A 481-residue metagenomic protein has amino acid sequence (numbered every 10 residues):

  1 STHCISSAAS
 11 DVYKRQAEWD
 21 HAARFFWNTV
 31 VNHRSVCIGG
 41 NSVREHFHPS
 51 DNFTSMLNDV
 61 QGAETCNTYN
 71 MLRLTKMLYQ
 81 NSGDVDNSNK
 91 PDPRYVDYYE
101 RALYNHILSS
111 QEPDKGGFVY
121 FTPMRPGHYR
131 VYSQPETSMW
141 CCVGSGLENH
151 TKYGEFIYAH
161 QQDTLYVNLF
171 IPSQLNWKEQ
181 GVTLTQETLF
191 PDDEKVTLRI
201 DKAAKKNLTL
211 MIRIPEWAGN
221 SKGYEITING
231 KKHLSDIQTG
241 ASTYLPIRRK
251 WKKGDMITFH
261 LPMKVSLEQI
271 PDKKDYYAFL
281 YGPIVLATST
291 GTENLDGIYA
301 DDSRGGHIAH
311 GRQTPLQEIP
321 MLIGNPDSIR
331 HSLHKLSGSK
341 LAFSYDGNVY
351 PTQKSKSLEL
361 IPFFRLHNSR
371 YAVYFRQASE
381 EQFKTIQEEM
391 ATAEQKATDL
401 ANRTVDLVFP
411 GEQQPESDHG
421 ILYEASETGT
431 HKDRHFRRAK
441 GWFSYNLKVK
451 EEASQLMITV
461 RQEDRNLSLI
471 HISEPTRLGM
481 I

Functional and structural regions predicted by a protein language model:
S1, S7-S10, G40-E64, K115-M139: Carbohydrate-binding/catalytic loop surfaces
T2-A9, Y13, I470-H471, L478-I481: Single conserved hydrophobic/aromatic residue that forms the stacking wall/gate of nucleotide- or nucleobase-binding
C4-Q16, S55-D59, N70-N87, T197-K202: Well-ordered alpha-helical scaffold segments within catalytic/enzyme domains
A23, D97-N105, S110, D114-R199 (+4 more regions): C-terminal beta-rich recognition modules with glycine/proline-rich loops and embedded aromatic residues
L198-K206, R437-A439, F443-S454: Extracellular and analogous surface-interaction loops
T209-E216, E451-N466: A short beta-strand element within beta-rich, extracytoplasmic domains of secreted/secretory-pathway proteins
S221-G230, L467-R477: Short, surface-exposed beta-strand/strand-loop-strand elements in extracellular ectodomains
E225-M256, M263-P271: A surface-exposed beta-strand-loop module
